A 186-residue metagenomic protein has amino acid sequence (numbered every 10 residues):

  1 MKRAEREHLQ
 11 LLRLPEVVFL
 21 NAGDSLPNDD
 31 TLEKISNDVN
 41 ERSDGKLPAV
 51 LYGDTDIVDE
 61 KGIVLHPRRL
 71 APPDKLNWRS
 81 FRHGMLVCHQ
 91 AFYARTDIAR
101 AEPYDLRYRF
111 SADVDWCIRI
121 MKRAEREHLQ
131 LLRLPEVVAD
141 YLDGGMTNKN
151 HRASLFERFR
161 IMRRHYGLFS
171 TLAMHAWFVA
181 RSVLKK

Functional and structural regions predicted by a protein language model:
M1-K149, K185-K186: Nucleotide-sugar donor-binding/catalytic module of glycosyltransferases that assemble extracellular/cell-envelope
N148-L172: Catalytic core of nucleotide-sugar-dependent glycosyltransferases
R164-K186: A transmembrane-helix-recognition feature enriched in membrane-embedded lipid enzymes and envelope glyco-/phospholipid
